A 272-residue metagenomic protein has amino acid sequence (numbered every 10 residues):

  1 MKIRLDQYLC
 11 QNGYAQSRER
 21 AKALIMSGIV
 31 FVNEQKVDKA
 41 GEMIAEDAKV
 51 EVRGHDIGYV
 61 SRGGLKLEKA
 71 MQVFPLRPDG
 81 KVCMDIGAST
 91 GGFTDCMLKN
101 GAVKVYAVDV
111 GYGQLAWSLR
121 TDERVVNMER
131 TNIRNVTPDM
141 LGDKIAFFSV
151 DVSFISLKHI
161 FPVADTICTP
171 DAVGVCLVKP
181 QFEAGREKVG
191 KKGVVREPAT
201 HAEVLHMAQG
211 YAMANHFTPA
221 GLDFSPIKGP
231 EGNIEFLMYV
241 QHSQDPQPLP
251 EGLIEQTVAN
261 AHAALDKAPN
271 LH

Functional and structural regions predicted by a protein language model:
M1-A48, V82-C83: A basic, amphipathic helix-loop patch mediating RNA/tRNA/ribosome contacts
D79-S89: Conserved class I S-adenosyl-L-methionine
C96-K104: Conserved S-adenosyl-L-methionine
Y106-H159: S-adenosyl-L-methionine
K158-V175: A short glycine-rich, Lys/Arg-flanked "PGG" loop and its adjoining helix->strand segment in the class I
P180-E197: Short, glycine-/aromatic-enriched active-site segment of Class I SAM-dependent methyltransferases
I234-H272: Flexible, glycine-/basic-rich loop-and-beta segments that form/coincide with the SAM-dependent methyltransferase
